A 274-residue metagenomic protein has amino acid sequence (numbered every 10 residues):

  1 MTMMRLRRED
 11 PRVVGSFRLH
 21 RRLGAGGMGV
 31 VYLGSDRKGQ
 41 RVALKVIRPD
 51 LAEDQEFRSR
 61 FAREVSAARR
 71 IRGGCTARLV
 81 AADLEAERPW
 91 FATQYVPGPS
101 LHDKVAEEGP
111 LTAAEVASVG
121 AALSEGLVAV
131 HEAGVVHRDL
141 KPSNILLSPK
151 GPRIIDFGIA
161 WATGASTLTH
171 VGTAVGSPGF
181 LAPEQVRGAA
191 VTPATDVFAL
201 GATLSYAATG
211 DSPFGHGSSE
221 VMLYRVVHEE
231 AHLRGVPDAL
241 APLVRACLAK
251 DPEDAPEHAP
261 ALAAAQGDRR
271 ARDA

Functional and structural regions predicted by a protein language model:
M1-A274: Eukaryotic protein kinase
